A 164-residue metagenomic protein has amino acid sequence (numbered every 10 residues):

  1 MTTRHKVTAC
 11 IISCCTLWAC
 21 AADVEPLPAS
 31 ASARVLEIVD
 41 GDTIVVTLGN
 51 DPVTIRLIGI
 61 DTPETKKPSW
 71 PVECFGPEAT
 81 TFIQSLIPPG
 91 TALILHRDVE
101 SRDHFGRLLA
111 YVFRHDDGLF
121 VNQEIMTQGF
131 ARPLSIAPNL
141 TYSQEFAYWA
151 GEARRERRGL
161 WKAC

Functional and structural regions predicted by a protein language model:
T2-V7, C14-C164: Small beta-barrel nucleic-acid-binding modules, primarily SNase/OB-fold domains and secondarily Tudor-like barrels
